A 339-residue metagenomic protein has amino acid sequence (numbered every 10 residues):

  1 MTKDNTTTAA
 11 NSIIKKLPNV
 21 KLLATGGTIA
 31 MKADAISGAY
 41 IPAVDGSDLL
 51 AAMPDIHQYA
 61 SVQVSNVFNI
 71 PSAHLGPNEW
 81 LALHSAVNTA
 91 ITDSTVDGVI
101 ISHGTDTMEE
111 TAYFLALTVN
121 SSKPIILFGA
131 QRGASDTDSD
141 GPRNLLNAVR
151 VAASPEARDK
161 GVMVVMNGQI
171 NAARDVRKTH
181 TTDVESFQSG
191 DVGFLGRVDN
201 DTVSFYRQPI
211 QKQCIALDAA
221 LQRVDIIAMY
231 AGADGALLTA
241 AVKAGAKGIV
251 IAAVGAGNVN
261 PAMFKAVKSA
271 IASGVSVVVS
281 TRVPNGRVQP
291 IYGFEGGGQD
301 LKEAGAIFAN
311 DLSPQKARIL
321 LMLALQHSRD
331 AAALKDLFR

Functional and structural regions predicted by a protein language model:
T2-T89, K265, N285, F308: ATP/NTP phosphate-donor binding region
I14, P261-R339: ATP/nucleoside-binding phosphotransfer catalytic cores, i.e., glycine-rich phosphate-binding loops
I14-A33, D45-G46, A51-I56, A172-A256: Accessory alpha-helical/coil subdomains and C-terminal extensions that flank or cap enzyme catalytic cores
I36-D45, T107, Y113-I126, G141-N147 (+2 more regions): A glycine- and small-aliphatic-rich helix-loop capping segment at beta-alpha/alpha-beta transitions that lines
D93-M108, A244-A256: Short acidic, glycine-rich surface-loop motifs adjacent to enzyme active sites
V96, S121-P124, A272-S276: A short helix->loop->beta-strand "cap" motif at the edges of active sites that frequently abuts
I101-K123, V259-K268, G293: Short Gly/Thr/Asp-enriched flexible loops that form oxyanion-binding sites at enzyme active sites
L127-D199: Internal gly/pro-rich beta-alpha loop/helix module that stabilizes soluble enzyme cofactors or their anionic handles
